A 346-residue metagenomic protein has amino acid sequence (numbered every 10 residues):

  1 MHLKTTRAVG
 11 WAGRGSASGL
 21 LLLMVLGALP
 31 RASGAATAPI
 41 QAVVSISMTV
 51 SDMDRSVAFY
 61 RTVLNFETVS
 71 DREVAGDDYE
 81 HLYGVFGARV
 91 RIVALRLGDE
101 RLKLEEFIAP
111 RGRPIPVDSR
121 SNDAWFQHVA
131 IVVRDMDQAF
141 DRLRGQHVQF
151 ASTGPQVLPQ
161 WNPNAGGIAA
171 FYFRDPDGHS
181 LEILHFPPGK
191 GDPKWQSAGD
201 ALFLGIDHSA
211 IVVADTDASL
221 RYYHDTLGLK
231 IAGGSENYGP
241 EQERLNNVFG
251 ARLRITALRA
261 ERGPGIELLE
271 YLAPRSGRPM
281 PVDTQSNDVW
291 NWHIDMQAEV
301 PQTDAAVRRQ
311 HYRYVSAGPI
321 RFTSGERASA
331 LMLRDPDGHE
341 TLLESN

Functional and structural regions predicted by a protein language model:
M1-G13: N-terminal secretory signal peptides that target proteins for export/translocation
G15-A28: Bacterial N-terminal signal peptides
L29-A36: Signal peptide processing junction and immediate N-terminal pro/mature segment of secreted/exported proteins
A36-A38, L102, I131, D137-L204 (+6 more regions): Vicinal oxygen chelate
V43, F126-H128, D207, N291-W292: Eukaryotic phosphotyrosine signaling hubs
T49-E100, G145, W161-G166, V212-G265 (+1 more regions): Core segments of cupin and vicinal oxygen chelate
D54, A58-V74, I108-P110, S119-W125 (+9 more regions): Extended intrinsically disordered, low-complexity coil regions enriched in Ser, Thr, Gly, Ala and often Pro
V74-F86, R91-N164: Ordered, small/hydrophobic-rich secondary-structure cores
